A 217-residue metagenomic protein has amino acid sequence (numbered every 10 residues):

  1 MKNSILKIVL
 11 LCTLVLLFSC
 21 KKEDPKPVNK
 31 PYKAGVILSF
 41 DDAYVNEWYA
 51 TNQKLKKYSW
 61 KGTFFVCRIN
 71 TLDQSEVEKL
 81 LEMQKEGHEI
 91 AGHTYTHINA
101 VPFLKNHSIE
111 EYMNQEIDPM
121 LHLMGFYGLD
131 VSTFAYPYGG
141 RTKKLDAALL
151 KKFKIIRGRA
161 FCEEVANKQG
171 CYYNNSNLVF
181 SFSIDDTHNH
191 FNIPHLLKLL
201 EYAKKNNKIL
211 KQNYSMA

Functional and structural regions predicted by a protein language model:
K2-L11: Sec-dependent signal peptide recognition, specifically the positively charged N-region followed immediately by
L10-S19: Hydrophobic h-region of N-terminal signal peptides that target proteins for export in Gram-negative bacteria
S19-Y32: Bacterial Sec-dependent N-terminal signal peptides
P31-F40, Y44-S59: Active-site-proximal N-terminal segment of extracellular/periplasmic enzymes that hydrolyze or transfer
G35, K56-K144, K151, E163-K168 (+3 more regions): Metal-dependent polysaccharide deacetylase catalytic core of the NodB/CE4 family, i.e., the active-site-bearing domain
D42-A43, V179-A217: Catalytic grooves of carbohydrate-active enzymes
P119, Y127, L150-A160, P194-N206: Catalytic-core region of carbohydrate-active enzymes that cleave or remodel glycosidic bonds
